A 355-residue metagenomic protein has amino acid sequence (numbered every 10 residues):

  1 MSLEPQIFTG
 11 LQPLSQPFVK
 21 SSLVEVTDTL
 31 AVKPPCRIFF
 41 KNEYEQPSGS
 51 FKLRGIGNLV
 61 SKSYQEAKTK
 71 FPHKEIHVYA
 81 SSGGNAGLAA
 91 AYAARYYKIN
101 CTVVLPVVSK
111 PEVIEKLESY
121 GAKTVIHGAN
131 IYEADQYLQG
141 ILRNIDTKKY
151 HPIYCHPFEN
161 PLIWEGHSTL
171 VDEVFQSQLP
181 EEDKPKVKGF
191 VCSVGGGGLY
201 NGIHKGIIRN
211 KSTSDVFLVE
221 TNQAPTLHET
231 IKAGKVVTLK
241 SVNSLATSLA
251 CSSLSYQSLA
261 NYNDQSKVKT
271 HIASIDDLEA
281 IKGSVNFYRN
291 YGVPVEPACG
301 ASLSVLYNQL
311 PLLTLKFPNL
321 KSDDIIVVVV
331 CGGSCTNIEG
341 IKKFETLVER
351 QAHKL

Functional and structural regions predicted by a protein language model:
M1-L355: PLP-dependent amino-acid enzyme catalytic core
